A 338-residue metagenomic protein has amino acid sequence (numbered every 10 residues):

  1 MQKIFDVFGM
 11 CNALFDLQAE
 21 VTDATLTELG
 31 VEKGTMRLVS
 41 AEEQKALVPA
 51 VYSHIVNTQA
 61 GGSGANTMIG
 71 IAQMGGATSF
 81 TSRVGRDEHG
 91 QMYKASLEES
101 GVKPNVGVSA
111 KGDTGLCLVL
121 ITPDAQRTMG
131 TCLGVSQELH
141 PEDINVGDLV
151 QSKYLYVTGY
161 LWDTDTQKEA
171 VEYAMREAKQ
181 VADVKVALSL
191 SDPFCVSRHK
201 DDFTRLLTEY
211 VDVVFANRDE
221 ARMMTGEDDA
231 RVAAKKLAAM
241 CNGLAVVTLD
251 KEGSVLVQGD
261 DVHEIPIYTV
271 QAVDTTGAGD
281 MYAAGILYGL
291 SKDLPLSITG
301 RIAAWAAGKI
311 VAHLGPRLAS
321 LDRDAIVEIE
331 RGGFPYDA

Functional and structural regions predicted by a protein language model:
M1-G9, A13-L14, E20, T27-G34 (+4 more regions): Conserved phosphate-binding/catalytic region of the ribokinase-like
M1-S79: Glycine-rich phosphate/adenosyl-contacting loop at the front of the ribokinase-like
F8, S79, V186-A187, F215 (+1 more regions): Structural detector of well-ordered beta-strand residues that form the stable sheet scaffold of enzyme domains
E43-L116, P123-D124, L133, E328-G333: Substrate-binding N-lobe of the ribokinase-like
I71, N217, G279: Short, conserved phosphate/pyrophosphate- and ester-handling motifs at nucleotide-, phospho-/glycolipid
N105-S109, V119-D165: Conserved phosphate-binding/catalytic loop of the ribokinase/pfkB sugar-kinase fold
L116-L120, S254-L256: Short beta-strand scaffold segments in enzyme catalytic cores
Y154-K235, E252-S254: Conserved beta-alpha-beta core of the PfkB/ribokinase-like small-molecule kinase fold
